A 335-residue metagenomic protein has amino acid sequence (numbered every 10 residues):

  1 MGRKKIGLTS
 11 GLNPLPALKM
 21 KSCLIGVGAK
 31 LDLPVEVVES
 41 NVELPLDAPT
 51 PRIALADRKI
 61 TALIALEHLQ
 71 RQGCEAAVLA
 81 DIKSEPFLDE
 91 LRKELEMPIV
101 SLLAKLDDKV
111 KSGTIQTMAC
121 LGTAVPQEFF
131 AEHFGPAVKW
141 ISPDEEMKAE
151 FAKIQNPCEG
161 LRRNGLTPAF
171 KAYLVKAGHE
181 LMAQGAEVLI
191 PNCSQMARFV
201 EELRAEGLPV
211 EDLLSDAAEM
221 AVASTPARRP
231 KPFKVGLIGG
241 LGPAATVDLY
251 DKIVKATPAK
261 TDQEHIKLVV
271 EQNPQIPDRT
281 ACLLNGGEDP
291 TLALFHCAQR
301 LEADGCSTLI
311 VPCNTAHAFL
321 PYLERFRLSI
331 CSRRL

Functional and structural regions predicted by a protein language model:
M1-L335: Non-catalytic structural scaffold of enzyme domains
